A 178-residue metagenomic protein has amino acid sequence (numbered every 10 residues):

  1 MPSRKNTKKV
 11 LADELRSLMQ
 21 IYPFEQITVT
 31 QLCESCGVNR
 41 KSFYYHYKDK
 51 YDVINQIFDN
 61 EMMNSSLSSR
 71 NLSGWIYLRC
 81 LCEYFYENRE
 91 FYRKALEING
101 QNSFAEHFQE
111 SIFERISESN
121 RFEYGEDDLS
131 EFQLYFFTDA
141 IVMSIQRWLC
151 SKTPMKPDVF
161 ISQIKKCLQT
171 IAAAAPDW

Functional and structural regions predicted by a protein language model:
T7, K50, I57, E61 (+5 more regions): Hydrophobic/aromatic residues within well-ordered alpha-helical segments
K8-R16, Q20, E25-G37, Y44-N71 (+2 more regions): An amphipathic alpha-helix adjacent to DNA-recognition modules
R16-M19, M62, S66, Y86 (+1 more regions): Regular secondary-structure segments
S17-F24, N88, S119-F122, I171: Basic, amphipathic alpha-helical hairpins
I27-T28, R93-A95, F104, P157: Short, hydrophobic secondary-structure boundary micro-motifs
W75-E90, Y135, D158: Amphipathic alpha-helical segments that line or abut small-molecule/effector binding pockets and mediate allosteric
C80, G100-Y124, D128-M143, Q169: Amphipathic alpha-helical packing segments from all-alpha helical-bundle domains
R147-W178: C-terminal peripheral helix-coil segments that are non-catalytic and often amphipathic
